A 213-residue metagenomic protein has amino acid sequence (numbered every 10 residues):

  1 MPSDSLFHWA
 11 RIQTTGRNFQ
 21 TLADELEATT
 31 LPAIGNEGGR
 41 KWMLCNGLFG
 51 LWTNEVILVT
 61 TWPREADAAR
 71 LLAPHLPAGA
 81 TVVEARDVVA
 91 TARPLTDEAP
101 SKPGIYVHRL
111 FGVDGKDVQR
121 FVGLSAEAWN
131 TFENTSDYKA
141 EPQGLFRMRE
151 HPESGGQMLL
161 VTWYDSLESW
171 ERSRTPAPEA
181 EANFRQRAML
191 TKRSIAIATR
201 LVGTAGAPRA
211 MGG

Functional and structural regions predicted by a protein language model:
M1-G213: Short S/T/G/P-rich N-terminal loop/turn motif that feeds into the first structured element of a domain
